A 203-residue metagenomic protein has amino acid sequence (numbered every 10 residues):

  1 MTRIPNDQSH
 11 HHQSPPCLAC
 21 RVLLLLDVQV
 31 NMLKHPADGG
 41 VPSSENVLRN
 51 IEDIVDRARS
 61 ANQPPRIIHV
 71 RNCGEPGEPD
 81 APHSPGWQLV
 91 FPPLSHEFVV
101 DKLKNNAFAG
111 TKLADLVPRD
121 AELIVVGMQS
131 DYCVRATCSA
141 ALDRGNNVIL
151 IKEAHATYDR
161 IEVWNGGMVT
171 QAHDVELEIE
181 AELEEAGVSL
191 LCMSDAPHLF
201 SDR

Functional and structural regions predicted by a protein language model:
T2-V22, D80-R203: Active-site-adjacent betaalpha module
V22-V28: N-terminal nucleotide-binding beta1-loop-alpha1 segment
V28, N72, E153: Active-site loop/turn elements of alpha/beta-hydrolase fold enzymes, especially the short glycine-/histidine-rich
Q29-H35: Short acidic, Gly/Ser-rich segments with clustered Asp/Glu that frequently serve as metal-coordination loops in enzyme
A37-A58, N62-R66, N72: A short alpha/beta connector and helix-capping loop motif
A37-G39, P79-P82: Short, solvent-exposed loop/turn segments at secondary-structure boundaries
R71-C73, M128: Short, well-ordered beta-to-alpha junction loops that form the rim of enzyme active sites and present histidine/acidic
